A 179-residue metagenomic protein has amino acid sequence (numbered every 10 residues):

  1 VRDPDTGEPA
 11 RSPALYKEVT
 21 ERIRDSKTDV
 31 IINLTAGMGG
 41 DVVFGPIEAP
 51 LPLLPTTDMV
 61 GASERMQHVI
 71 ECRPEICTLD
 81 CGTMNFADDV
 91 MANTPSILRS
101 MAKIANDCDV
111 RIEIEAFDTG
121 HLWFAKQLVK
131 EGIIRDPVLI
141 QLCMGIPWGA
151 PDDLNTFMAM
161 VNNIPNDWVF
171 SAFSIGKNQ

Functional and structural regions predicted by a protein language model:
V1, M38, D118: Residue-level "edge-of-site" marker
V1-D5, T35, A125: Histidine-centered divalent-metal-coordination microenvironment in nucleic-acid enzymes
V1-V19, F86, C143-M144: Glycine-rich, proline-tolerant flexible connector loops at the mouths of alpha/beta enzymes
G7-L15, L53-T57, G61, D89-I97 (+1 more regions): Alpha-helix N-cap and loop-to-helix initiation/capping positions
A10-P13, D41-M59, E113-L122, S171-N178: Active-site glycine- and acidic-residue-rich loops that bind and position anionic ligands or nucleotide-like cofactors
S12-I23, I133-L139: Short, structured secondary-structure boundary patches
E18-M91: Active-site beta->alpha loop and helix N-cap motifs at the rims of alpha/beta catalytic domains
E75-Q179: Catalytic alpha/beta core domains of metabolic enzymes, predominantly
